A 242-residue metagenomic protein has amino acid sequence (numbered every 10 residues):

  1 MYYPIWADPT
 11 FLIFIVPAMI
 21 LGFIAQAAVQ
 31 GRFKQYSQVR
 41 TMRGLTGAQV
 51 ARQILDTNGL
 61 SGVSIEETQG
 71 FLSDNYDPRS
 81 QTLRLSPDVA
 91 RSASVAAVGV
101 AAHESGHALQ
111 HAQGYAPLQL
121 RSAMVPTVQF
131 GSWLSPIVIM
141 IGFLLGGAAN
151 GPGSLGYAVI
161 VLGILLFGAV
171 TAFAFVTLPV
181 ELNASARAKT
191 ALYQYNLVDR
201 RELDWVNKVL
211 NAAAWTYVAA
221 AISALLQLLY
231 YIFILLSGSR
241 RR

Functional and structural regions predicted by a protein language model:
Y2, M19-A25, G153, V159-V161 (+1 more regions): Short hydrophobic/aromatic-rich motifs at helix boundaries and adjacent loops
Y2-P9, Q26-S132, A172-R242: Polar-ligand-bearing catalytic/cofactor-coordination segments of membrane-embedded or membrane-tethered inner-membrane
W6-I13, G151-L165: Hydrophobic alpha-helical transmembrane segments
F14-A18, V128-S135, V159-L166, V170 (+2 more regions): Hydrophobic alpha-helical transmembrane segments of polytopic
I15-P17, I137-I141, I232: Core hydrophobic alpha-helical membrane-spanning segments
A18-I24, G142, G163-T177: Alpha-helical transmembrane segments of multi-pass membrane proteins
M124-S154: Post-HExxH zinc-binding segment in Zn-dependent metallohydrolases
